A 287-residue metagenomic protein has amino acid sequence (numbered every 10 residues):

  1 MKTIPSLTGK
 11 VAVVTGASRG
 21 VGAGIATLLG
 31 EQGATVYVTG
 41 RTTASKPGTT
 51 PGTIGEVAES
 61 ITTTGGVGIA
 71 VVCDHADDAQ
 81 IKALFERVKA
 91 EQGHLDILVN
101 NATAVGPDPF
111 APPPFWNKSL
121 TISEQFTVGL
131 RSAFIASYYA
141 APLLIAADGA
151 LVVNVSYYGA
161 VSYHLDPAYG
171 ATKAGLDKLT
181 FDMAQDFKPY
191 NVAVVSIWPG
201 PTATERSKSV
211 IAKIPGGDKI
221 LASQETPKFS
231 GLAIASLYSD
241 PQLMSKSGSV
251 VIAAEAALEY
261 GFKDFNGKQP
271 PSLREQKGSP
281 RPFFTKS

Functional and structural regions predicted by a protein language model:
I4-R41: Canonical Rossmann dinucleotide-binding motif of NAD(H)/NADP(H)-dependent dehydrogenases/reductases, specifically
K10, G66-V67, H94-L95, L144-Y157 (+2 more regions): Active-site loop of short-chain dehydrogenase/reductase
Q32-E56: Conserved glycine-rich Rossmann-like NAD(P)H-binding loop of the short-chain dehydrogenase/reductase
G52, V72-L84: The beta1-alpha1 cofactor-binding region of Rossmann-like NAD(H)/NADP(H)-dependent oxidoreductases
A104-D108, W116-Q125, I145-P189, G200-T202 (+1 more regions): Catalytic loop of short-chain dehydrogenase/reductase
S137-Y138, F181: A short, exposed helix-loop element centered on a Lys and neighboring polar residues
S196, K213-S287: C-terminal helical subdomain
